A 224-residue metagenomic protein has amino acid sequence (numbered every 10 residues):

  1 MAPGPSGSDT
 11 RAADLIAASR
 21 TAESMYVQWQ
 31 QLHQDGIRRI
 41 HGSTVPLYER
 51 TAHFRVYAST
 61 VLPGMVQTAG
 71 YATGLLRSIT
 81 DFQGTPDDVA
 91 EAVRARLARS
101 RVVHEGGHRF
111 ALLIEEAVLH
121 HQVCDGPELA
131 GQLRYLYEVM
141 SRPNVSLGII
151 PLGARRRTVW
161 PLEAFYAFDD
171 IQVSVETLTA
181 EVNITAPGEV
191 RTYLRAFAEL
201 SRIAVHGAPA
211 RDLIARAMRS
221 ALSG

Functional and structural regions predicted by a protein language model:
A2-H120, T185, E199, I203-G224: Interdomain hinge/linker segments and adjacent boundary elements that couple functional modules
L113, V123-G224: C-terminal regulatory/effector modules of DNA-binding transcriptional regulators
